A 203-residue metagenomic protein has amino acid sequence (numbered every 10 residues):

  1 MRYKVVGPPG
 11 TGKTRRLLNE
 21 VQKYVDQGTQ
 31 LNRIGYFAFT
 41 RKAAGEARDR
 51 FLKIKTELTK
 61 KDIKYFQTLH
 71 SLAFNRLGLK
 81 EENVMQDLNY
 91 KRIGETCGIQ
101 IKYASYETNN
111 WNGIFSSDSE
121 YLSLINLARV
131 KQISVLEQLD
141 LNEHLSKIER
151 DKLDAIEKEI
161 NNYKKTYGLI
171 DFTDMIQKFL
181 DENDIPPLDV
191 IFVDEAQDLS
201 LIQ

Functional and structural regions predicted by a protein language model:
M1-G7, R16, R33, Y106-F192 (+1 more regions): Accessory N-terminal region flanking or inserted into the helicase ATPase core in nucleic-acid motor proteins
M1-N83: P-loop NTPase Walker
G10, T40, L180, A196-Q197: Short beta->alpha junction loops/turns
G12, A73, V193-I202: Catalytic P-loop NTPase motifs of RecA-like helicase/translocase cores
Y24, F51, K55, C97 (+2 more regions): Hydrophobic, Leu/Ile/Phe/Ala-enriched alpha-helical segments that form helix-helix packing faces
V84-W111: Conserved phosphoryl-transfer catalytic core
